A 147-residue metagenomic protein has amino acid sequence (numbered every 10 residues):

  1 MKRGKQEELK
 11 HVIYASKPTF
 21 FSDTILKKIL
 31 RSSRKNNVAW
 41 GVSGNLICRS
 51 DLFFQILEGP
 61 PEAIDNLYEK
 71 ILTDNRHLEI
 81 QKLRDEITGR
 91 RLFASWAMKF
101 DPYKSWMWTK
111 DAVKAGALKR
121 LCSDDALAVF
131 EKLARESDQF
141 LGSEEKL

Functional and structural regions predicted by a protein language model:
M1-L147: Charge-rich, low-complexity N-terminal segments
